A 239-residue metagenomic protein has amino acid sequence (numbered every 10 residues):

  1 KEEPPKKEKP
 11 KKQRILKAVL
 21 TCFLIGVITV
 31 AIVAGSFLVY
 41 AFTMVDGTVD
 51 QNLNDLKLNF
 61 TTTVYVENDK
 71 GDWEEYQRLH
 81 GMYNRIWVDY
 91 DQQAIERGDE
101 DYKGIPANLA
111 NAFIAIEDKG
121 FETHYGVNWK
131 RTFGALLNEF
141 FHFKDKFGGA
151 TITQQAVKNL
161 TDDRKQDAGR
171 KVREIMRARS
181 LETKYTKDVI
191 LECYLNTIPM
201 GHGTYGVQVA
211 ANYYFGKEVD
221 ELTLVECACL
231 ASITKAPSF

Functional and structural regions predicted by a protein language model:
K1-F239: Juxtamembrane regions of bacterial inner-membrane/periplasmic proteins, predominantly the peptidoglycan biogenesis
